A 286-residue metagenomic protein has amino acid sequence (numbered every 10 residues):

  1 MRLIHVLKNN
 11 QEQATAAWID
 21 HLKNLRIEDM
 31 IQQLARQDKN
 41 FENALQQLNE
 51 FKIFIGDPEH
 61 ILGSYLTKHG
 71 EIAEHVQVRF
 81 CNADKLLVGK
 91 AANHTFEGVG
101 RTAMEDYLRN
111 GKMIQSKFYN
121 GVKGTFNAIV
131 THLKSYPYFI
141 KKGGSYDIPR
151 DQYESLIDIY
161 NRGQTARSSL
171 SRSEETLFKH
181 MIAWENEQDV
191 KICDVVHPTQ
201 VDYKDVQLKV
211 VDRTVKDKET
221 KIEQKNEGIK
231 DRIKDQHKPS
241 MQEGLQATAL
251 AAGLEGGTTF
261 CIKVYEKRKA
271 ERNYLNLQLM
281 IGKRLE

Functional and structural regions predicted by a protein language model:
M1-A73: Interdomain/boundary linker segments immediately adjacent to catalytic/signaling cores
R2, A17, I27-N40, K68 (+8 more regions): Long, helix-rich, hydrophobic modules that act as membrane-proximal anchors or helical bundle/coiled-coil regulators
L7-Q11, D20-K23, L34-Q37, A44 (+9 more regions): Intrinsic-disorder-associated interaction segments
Q47-K134: Catalytic centers of nucleases
K117, V122-E187: A recognition module on extended beta-rich or small alphabeta surfaces enriched in W/G with H and D/E
S155, W184-T199, K209, R213 (+4 more regions): Long, low-complexity intrinsically disordered regions in eukaryotic proteins
S171-R172, F178-D231, A270: Extended, hydrophilic extramembrane loops/domains of integral membrane proteins
K216, K221-L254, K269-E286: Membrane-penetrating hydrophobic segments
